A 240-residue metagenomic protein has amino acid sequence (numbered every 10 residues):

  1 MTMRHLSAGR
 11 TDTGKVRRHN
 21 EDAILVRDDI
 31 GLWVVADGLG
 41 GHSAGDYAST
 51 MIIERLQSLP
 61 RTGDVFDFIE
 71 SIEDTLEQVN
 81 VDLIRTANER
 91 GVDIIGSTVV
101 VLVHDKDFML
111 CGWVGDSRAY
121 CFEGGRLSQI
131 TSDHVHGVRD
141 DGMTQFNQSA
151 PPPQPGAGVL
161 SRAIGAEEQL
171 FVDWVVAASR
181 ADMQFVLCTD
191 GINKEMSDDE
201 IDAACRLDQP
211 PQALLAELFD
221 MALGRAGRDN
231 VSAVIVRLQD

Functional and structural regions predicted by a protein language model:
M1-D240: PP2C/PPM-type serine/threonine phosphatase catalytic domain
